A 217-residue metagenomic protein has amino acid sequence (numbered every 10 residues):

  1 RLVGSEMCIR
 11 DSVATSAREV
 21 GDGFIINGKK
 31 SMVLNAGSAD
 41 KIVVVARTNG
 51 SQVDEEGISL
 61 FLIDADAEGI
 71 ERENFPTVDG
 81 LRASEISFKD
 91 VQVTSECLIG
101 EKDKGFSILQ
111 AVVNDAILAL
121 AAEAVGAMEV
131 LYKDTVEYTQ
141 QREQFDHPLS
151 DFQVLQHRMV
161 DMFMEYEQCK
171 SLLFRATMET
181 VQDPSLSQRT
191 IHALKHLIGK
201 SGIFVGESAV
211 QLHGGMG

Functional and structural regions predicted by a protein language model:
R1-G4, C8-I9: Single conserved hydrophobic/aromatic residue that forms the stacking wall/gate of nucleotide- or nucleobase-binding
E6, M32-N35, S51-Q52, F75-R82: Short Gly/Pro-enriched turn/cap motifs at secondary-structure boundaries
C8, S12, E19-I25, F106 (+1 more regions): Alpha-helical interface subdomain recognition
A14, D64-S95: Flexible, small-/acidic-enriched active-site or ligand-binding loops
R18, V44-R47, L62-D64, S87-K89 (+1 more regions): Short beta-strand-to-turn element immediately C-terminal to the catalytic PLP-Schiff-base lysine in fold type I
N27-E71: A short core secondary-structure module
G28, F61, I86-F88, M128 (+1 more regions): Residue-level signal for inorganic ion chemistry
K89-S107: Long, acidic (Asp/Glu-rich), low-complexity accessory segments flanking structured domains
